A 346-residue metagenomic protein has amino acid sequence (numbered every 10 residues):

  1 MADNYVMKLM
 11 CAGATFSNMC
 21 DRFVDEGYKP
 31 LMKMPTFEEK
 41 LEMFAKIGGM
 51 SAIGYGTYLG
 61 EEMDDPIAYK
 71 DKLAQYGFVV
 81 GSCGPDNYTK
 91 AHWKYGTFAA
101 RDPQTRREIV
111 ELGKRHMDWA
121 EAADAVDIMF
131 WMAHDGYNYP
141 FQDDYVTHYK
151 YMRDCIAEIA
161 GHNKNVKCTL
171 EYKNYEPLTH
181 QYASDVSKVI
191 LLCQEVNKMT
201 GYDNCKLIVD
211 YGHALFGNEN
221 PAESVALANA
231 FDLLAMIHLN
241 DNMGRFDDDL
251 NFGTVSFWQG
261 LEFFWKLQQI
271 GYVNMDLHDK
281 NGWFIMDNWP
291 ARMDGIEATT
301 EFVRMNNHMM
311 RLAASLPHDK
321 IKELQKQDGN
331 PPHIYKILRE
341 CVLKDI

Functional and structural regions predicted by a protein language model:
M1-A45, D118, V126, D154-A157 (+2 more regions): Histidine-acidic metal/acid-base catalytic patches
G13-T15, G84-N87, M132-H134, Y172 (+1 more regions): Short, small-residue-rich loop/turn micro-motifs
P35-E39, M43-K46, T57-I67: Aromatic- and glycine-enriched glycan-recognition loops and surfaces that form the carbohydrate-binding subsites
S51-V146, N274: Structural motif corresponding to the early beta-alpha repeats
T57-G60, E176, H213, P290-R292: Short histidine/acidic/glycine/proline-rich micro-motifs that form metal- and phosphate-coordinating active-site loops
K94-T97, W131-Y145, C168-Q181, I208 (+2 more regions): Active-site-proximal beta-alpha loop/turn segments in soluble metabolic enzymes
D102, Y145-H148, Y182-D185, S256: Short, conserved glycine- and acidic-residue-centered signature motifs in active-site or ligand-binding loops
A120, I128-M132, Y145-E176: Glycine/proline-rich, flexible active-site/cofactor-binding loop segments that harbor closely spaced acidic
